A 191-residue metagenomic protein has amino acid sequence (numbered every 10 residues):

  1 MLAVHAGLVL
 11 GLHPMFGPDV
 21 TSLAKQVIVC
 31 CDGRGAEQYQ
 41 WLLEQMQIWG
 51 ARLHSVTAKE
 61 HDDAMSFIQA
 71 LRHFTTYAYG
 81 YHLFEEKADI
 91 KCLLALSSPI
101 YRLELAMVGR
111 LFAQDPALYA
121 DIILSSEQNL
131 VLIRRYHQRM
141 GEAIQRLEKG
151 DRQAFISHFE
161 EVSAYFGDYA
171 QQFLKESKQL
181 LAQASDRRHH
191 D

Functional and structural regions predicted by a protein language model:
M1-R52: Rossmann-fold dinucleotide-binding core
F16, R34, K59-D62, S125-S126: Glycine-rich beta-alpha junction loops
C31-Y39, S55-E60, T75-Y81, Y101: A general structural signal for short secondary-structure boundary/capping elements
W49-L71: Conserved Rossmann-fold dehydrogenase catalytic segment
A64-M107: Amphipathic alpha-helical blocks and their helix-capping loop/short-beta junctions
L83-E85, G141, K175-S177: Juxtamembrane/interface motifs at transmembrane-helix termini
C92-Y169: Interdomain hinge/lid region at the active-site interface of Rossmann-like NAD(P)-dependent oxidoreductases
A164-D191: Composition-driven low-complexity repeats that form or flank extended alpha-helical/coiled-coil segments
